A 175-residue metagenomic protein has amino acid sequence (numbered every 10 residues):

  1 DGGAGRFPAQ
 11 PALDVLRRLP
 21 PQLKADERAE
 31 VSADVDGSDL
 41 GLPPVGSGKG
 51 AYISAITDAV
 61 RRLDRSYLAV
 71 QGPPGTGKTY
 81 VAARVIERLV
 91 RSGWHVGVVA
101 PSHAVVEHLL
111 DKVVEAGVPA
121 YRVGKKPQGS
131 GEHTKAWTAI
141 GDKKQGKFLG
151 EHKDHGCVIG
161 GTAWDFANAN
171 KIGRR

Functional and structural regions predicted by a protein language model:
D1-S66, Y121-K147: Pre-P-loop entry segment of helicase/translocase ATPase cores
D58-P73, R88-S92: Phosphate-binding P-loop
G77: Conserved glycine(s) of the Walker
V81, V85: Hydrophobic positions on the alpha1 helix immediately C-terminal to the Walker A/P-loop
H95, V99-R175: Conserved P-loop NTPase motor core of helicases/translocases
